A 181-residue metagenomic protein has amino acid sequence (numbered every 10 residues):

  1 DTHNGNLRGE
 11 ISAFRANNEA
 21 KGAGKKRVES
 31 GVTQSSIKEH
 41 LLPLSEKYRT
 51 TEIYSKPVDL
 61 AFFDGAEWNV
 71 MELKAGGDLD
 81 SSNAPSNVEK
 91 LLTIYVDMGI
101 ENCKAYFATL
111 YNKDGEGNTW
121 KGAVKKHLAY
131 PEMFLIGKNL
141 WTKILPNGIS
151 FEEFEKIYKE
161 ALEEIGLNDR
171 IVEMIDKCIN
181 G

Functional and structural regions predicted by a protein language model:
D1-E46: Acidic-basic catalytic patches of nuclease active cores, encompassing PD-(D/E)XK and other metal-cofactor nuclease
R8, D80, N112-D114: Generic structural signal for alpha-helix starts
S35-V58, D64: Intrinsically disordered, low-complexity acidic Ser/Thr-rich regulatory segments
L42-R49, K74-S82: Surface-exposed cleft-lining segments at the edges of enzyme active sites
V58-G77: Conserved catalytic cores of phosphodiester-cleaving nucleases, focusing on short active-site segments
G76-G99: Mg2+/Mn2+-dependent nuclease catalytic core
V96-K126: Nucleic-acid nuclease catalytic cores
W120-G181: Non-catalytic C-terminal interaction segments of nucleic acid-processing enzymes
